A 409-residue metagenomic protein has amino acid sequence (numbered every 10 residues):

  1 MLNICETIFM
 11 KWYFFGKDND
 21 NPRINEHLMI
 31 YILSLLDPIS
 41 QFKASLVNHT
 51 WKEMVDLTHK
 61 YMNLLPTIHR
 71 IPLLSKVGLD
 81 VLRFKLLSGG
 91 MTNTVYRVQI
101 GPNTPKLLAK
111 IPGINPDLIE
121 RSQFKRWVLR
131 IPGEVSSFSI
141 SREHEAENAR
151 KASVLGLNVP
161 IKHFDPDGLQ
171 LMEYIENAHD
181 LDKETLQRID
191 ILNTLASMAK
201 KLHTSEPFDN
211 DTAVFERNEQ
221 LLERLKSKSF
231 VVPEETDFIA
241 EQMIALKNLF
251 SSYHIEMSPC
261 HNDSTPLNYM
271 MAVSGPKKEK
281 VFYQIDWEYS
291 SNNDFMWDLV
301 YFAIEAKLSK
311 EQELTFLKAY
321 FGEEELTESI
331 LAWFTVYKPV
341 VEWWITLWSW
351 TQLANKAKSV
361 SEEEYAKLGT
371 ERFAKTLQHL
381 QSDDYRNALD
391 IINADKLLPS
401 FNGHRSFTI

Functional and structural regions predicted by a protein language model:
C5-T50: N-terminal Skp1-binding subsegment of the F-box domain
D56-F84: Juxta-kinase regulatory segment immediately upstream of eukaryotic protein kinase catalytic domains
S88, N93-I100, L107-D117, S122-L129 (+2 more regions): Active-site acidic catalytic loop and adjacent metal/ATP-binding pocket of ATP-dependent phosphoryl transfer enzymes
T92-E216, F230, D237: ATP-binding pocket architecture of kinase catalytic cores
A178-E241, K247-S258, Y289-N293, V360-E371 (+1 more regions): A cross-family kinase active-site recognition segment
M296-L326, P339-K358, K375: Active-site activation/catalytic loop segments of kinase-like enzymes and analogous catalytic loops in related
A332, V336-P339: Start-of-helix signal in alpha-solenoid helical-repeat scaffolds, especially tetratricopeptide repeats
W348-I409: ATP/Mg2+ or Mg2+-diphosphate-binding catalytic cores that bind nucleotide phosphates or diphosphates via glycine-rich
